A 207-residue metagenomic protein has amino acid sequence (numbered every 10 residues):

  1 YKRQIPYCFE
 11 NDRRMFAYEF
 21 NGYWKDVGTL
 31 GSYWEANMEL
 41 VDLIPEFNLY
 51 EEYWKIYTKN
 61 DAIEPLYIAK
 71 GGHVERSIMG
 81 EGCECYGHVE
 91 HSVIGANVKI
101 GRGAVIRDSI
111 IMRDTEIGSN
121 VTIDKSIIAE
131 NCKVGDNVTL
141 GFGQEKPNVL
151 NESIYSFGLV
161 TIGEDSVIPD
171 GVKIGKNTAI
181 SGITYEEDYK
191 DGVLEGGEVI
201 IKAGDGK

Functional and structural regions predicted by a protein language model:
K2-K207: Left-handed beta-helix
